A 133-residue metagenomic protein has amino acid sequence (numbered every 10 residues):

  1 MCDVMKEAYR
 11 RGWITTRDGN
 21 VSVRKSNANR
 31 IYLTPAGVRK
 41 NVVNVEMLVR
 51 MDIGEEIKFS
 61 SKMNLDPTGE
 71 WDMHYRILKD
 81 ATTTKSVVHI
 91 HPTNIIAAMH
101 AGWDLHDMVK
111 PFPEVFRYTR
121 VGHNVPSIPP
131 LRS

Functional and structural regions predicted by a protein language model:
M1-S133: Glycine-rich flexible loops
